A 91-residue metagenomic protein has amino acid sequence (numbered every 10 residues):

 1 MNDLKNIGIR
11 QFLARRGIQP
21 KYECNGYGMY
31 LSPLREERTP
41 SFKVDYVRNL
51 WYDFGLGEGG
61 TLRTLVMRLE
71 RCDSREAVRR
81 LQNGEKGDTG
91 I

Functional and structural regions predicted by a protein language model:
M1-I91: N-terminal structured subdomain of primase-like DNA metabolism proteins
